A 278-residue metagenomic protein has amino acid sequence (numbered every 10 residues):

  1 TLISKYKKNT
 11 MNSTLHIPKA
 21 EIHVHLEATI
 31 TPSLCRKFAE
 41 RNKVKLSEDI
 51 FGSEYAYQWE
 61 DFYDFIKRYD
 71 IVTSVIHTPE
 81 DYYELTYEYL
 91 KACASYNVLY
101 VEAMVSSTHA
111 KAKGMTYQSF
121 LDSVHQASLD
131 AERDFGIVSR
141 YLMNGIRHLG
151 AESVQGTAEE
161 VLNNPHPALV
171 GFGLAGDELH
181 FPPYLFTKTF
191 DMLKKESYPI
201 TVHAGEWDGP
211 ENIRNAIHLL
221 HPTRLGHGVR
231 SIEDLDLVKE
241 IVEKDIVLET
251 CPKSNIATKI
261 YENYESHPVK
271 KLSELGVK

Functional and structural regions predicted by a protein language model:
T1-T10: Short, Lys/Arg-enriched N-terminal segments with co-localized hydrophobic residues within the first ~10-30 amino acids
M11-Y198, W207-N212, L219, T223-R224 (+2 more regions): Metal-cofactor-binding active-site regions of metalloenzymes
H203: Short HxH-centered metal-ligating active-site micro-motif
